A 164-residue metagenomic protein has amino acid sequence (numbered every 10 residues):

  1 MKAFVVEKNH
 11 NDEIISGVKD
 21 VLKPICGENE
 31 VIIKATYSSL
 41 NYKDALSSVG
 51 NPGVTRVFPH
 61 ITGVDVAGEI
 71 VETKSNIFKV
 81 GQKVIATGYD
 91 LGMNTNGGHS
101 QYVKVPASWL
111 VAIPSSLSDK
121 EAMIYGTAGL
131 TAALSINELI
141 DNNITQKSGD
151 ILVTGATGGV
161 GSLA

Functional and structural regions predicted by a protein language model:
M1-K2: Extreme N-terminal starter segment of soluble prokaryotic enzymes
D12-L22, N51: Short glycine/threonine/proline-enriched tight-turn/helix- or strand-capping micro-motif at secondary-structure
K23-L40, N51-L91, G97: Glycine-rich beta-strand-centered segment in the early N-terminal region that forms part of a ligand/cofactor-binding
K43-V49: Cytochrome P450 core scaffold surrounding the K-helix E-X-X-R motif and the conserved "meander" helix-loop region
G92-A107: A structural motif shared across PLP-dependent enzymes of the aminotransferase-like
W109-D119, Q146-G149: Glycine/charged-rich beta-loop-alpha catalytic/anionic-binding loops adjacent to active sites
K120-I124: C-terminal boundary of histidine-terminating zinc-finger modules
G126-A164: Mid-domain Rossmann-like dinucleotide-binding core that forms the NAD(H)/NADP(H) cofactor-binding site
